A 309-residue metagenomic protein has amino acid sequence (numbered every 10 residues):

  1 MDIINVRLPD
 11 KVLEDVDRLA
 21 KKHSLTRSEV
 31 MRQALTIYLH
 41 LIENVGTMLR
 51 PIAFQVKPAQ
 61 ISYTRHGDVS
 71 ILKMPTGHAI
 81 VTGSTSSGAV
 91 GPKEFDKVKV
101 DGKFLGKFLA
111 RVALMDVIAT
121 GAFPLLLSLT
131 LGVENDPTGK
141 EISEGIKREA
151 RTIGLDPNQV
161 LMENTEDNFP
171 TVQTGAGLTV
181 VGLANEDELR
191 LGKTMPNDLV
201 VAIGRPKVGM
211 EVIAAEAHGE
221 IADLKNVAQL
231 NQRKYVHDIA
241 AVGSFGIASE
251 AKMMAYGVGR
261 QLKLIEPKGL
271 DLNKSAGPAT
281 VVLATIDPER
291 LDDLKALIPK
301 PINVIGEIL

Functional and structural regions predicted by a protein language model:
M1-K11, D17-A20: Short Lys/Arg-rich basic patches
R7, V181, L283-D287: Short hydrophobic/aromatic beta-strand micro-patches that form the beta-sheet surface supporting nucleotide- or nucleic
R18, H40-Q60: Short, positively charged interaction helices/loops
T26-M48: Short, basic amphipathic alpha-helical segments that act as recognition/interaction helices in nucleic-acid-binding
F54-S143, K147-G175, T179-I203: Glycine-rich phosphate/pyrophosphate-binding loop regions near the starts of catalytic domains
E94, K107-L109, G175-V180, R190-R233 (+1 more regions): Conserved mixed alpha/beta catalytic, RNA-binding, or beta-rich assembly cores of soluble enzyme, regulatory
E141, G145-D156, R233-H237, V242-L309: Glycine-/charge-enriched secondary-structure boundary and capping motifs
